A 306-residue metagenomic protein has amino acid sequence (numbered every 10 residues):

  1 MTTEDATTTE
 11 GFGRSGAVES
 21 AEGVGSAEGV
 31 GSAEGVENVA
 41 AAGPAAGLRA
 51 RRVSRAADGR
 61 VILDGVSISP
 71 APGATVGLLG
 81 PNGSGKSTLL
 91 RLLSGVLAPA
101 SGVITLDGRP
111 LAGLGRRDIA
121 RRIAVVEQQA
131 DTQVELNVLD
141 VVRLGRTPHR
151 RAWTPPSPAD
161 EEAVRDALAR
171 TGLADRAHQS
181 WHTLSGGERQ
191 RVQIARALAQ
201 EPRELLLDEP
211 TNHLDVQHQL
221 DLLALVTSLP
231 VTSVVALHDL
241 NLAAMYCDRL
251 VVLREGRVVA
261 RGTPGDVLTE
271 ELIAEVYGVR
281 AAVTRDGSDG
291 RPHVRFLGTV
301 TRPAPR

Functional and structural regions predicted by a protein language model:
L48, I62-G65: Conserved structural motif at the start of ABC-family nucleotide-binding domains
L79-P81: The feature captures the beta-strand-to-loop junction immediately N-terminal to the Walker
S94: Helix-to-loop junction immediately C-terminal to a conserved catalytic motif
G102-P110, I119: Conserved ABC transporter NBD signature motif
A199-R203: A short, proline-enriched helix->beta-strand linker immediately N-terminal to the Walker B motif in ABC-type P-loop
L205-E209, L214: Catalytic Walker B motif of ABC-type/P-loop ATPase nucleotide-binding domains
A274-R306: ABC ATPase nucleotide-binding domains
